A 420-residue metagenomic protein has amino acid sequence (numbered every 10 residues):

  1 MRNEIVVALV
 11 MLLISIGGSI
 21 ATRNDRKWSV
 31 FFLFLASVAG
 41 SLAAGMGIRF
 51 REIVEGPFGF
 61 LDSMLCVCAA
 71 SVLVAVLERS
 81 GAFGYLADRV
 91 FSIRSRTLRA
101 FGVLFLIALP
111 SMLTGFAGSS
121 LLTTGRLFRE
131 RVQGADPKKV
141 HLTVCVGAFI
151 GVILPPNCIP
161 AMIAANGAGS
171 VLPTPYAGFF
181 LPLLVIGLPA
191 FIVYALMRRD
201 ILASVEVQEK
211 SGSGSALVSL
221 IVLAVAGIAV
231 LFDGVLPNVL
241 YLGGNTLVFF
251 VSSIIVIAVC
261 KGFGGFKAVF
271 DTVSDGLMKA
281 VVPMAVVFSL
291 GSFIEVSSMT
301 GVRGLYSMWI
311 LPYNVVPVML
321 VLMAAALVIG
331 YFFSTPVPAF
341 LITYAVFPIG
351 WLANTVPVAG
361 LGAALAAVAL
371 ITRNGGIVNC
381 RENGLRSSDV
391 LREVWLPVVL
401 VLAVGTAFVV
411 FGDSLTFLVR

Functional and structural regions predicted by a protein language model:
M1, R129-S219, T355, G375-R420: Membrane-core helix-loop-helix motifs of multi-pass transport proteins
M1-C66, R198-E295, V410, S414-R420: Hydrophobic transmembrane alpha-helices of multi-pass small-molecule transporters
I5-L9, F31, M64, A100-F105 (+7 more regions): Hydrophobic alpha-helical transmembrane segments
I14, G40, S111, V185-Y194 (+4 more regions): Alpha-helical transmembrane segments of multipass membrane proteins
S19-F31, Q133-K139, L327-A339: Membrane-helix interface "capping/anchor" motifs
G47-R131, G265-I349: Membrane-embedded alpha-helical segments and adjacent helix-loop junctions characteristic of multi-pass solute
G59-V67, T174-P189, V239-V251, N354-A367: Alpha-helical transmembrane segments
T97-P110, G134-I153, P175-G178, P182-L184 (+2 more regions): Alpha-helical transmembrane segments of multi-pass membrane proteins
